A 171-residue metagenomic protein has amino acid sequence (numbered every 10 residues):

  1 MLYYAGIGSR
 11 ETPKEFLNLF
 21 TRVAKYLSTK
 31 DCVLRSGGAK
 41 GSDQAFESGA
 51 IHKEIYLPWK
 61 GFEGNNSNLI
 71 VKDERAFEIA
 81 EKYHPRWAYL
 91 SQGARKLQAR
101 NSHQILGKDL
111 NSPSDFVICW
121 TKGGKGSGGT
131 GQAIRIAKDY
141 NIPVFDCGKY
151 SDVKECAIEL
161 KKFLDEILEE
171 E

Functional and structural regions predicted by a protein language model:
L2-A5, R10-E159, F163, I167: Acidic/glycine-enriched connector segments
